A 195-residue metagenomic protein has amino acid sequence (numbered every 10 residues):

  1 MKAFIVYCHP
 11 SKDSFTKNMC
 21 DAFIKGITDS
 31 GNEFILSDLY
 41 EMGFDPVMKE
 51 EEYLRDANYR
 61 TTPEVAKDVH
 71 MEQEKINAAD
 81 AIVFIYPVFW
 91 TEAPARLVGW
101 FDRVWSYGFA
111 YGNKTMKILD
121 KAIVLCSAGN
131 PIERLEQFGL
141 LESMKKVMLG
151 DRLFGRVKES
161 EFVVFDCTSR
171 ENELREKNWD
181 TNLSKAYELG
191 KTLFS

Functional and structural regions predicted by a protein language model:
M1-S106, R175-E176, D180-S195: N-terminal beta1-alpha1-beta2 submodule of the flavodoxin-like/Rossmannoid cofactor-binding fold
F4, K121-V124: Catalytic His-Asp charge-relay segment
S11-N18, E133-M144: Glycine- and acidic-residue-enriched helix-capping/strand-helix junction motifs
D29, R134-F138, K145-S195: Glycine-rich phosphate/pyrophosphate-binding loop and the adjoining helix
V104-T115, L125: Conserved nucleotide-sugar donor-interacting segment of glycosyltransferase catalytic cores, predominantly GT-B
N113-L119, G155: Short, conserved loop/helix-junction motifs that constitute active-site signature segments in enzyme catalytic cores
I123-P131: Active-site segments of SGNH/GDSL-like serine hydrolases that catalyze O-acetyl group transfer/hydrolysis on lipids
